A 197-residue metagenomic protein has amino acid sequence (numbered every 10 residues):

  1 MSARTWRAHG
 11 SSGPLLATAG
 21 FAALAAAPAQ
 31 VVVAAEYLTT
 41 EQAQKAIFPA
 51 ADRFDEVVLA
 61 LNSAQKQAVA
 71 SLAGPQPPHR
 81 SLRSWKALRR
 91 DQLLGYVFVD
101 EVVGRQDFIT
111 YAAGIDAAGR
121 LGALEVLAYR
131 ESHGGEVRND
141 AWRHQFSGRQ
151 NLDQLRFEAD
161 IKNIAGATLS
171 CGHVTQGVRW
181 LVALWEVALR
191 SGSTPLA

Functional and structural regions predicted by a protein language model:
M1-T5, A23, Q92-G95, A183: Extended interaction regions within the primary functional domain
A3-A17: Bacterial N-terminal signal peptides that target proteins for export
G13, A17-G20, A51, L181: Generic hydrophobic alpha-helical segments
A22-V31: C-terminal segment of classical bacterial N-terminal signal peptides
Q30-I164, T168-G172, Q176-A197: Flexible, solvent-exposed loop/hinge segments and secondary-structure transition points
